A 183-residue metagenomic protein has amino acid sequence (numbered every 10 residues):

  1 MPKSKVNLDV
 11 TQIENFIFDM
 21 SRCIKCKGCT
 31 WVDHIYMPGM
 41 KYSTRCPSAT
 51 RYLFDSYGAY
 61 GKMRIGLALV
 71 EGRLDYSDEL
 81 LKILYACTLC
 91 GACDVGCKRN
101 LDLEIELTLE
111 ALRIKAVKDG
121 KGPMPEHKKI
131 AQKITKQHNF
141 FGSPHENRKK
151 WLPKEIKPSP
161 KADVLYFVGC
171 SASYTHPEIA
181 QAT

Functional and structural regions predicted by a protein language model:
M1-A86: Ferredoxin-type iron-sulfur electron-transfer modules and their immediate structural context
T11-I17, Y57, M63-T183: Iron-sulfur-cluster electron-transfer modules
